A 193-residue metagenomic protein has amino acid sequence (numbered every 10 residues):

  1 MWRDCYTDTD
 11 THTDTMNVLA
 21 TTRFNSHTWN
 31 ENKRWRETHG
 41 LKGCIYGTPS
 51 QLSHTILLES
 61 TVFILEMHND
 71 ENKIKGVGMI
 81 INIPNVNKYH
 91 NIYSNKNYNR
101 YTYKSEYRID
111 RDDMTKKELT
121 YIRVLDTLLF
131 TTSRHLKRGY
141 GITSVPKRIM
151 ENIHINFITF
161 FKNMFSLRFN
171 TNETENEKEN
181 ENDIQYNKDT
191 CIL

Functional and structural regions predicted by a protein language model:
M1-I56, E151-E173, D183-L193: Compositionally biased, charged N-terminal/linker segments
W2-C5, K88-E177, E181-L193: Contiguous surface segments at macromolecular interaction interfaces
N17-L19, S60-F63, V77: Beta-sheet entry/capping signal
S53-E66: Short coil-to-beta transition motif at edge beta-strands of beta-rich domains
L57, N72-K75: Short glycine/proline-enriched turns and hinge-like loops at secondary-structure junctions
E66-N72: Short, charged beta-turn/beta-strand-edge "cap" motif at the junction between a beta-strand and an adjacent loop
N69, I83-N85: Conserved beta-strand elements of beta-rich interaction domains across eukaryotes, especially beta-propellers
I74-I83: Short beta-strand-centered aromatic/proline hotspots
